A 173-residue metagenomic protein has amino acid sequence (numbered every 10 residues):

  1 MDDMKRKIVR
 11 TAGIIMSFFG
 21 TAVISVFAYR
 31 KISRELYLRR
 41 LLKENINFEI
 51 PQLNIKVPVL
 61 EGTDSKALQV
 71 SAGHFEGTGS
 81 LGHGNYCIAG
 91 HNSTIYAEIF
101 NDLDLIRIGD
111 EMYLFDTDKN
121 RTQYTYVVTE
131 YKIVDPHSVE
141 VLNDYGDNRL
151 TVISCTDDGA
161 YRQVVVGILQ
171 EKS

Functional and structural regions predicted by a protein language model:
M1-D3: Juxtamembrane low-complexity tails/linkers enriched in Ser/Thr-Pro and polybasic
K5-S173: Solvent-exposed, non-transmembrane regions of membrane-associated and secreted proteins
